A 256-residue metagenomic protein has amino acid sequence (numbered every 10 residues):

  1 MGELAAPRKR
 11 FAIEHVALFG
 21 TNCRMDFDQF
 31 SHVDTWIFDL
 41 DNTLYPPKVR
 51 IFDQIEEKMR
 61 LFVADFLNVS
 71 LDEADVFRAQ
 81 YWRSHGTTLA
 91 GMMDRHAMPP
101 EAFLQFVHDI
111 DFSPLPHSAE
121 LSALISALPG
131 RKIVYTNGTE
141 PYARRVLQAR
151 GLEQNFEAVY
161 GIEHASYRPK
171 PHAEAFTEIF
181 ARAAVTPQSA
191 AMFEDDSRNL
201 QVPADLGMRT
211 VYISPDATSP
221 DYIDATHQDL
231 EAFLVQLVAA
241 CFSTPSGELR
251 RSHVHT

Functional and structural regions predicted by a protein language model:
G2-K9: Extreme N-terminal basic, low-complexity initiation segments that serve as generic localization/processing leaders
K9-A12, A17-V33, S126, T139-E140 (+1 more regions): Asp-based, Mg2+/Mn2+-dependent phosphohydrolase catalytic module
Q29-F38, T43-S122, P141: N-terminal helical cap/lid subdomain that shapes the substrate entry/recognition surface in HAD-like hydrolases
P46, V134-T136, Y212: Hydrophobic residues in well-ordered beta-strands that form the structural core
V69, M98, G130, V185 (+1 more regions): Short glycine/serine/threonine/alanine-rich loop segments
H117, Y135, R168: Residue-level marker of regulatory loop/turn positions in helix-turn-helix DNA-binding domains and in histidine
A123-G130: A short, Lys/Arg-enriched amphipathic alpha-helix followed by its capping loop at the start of a domain
